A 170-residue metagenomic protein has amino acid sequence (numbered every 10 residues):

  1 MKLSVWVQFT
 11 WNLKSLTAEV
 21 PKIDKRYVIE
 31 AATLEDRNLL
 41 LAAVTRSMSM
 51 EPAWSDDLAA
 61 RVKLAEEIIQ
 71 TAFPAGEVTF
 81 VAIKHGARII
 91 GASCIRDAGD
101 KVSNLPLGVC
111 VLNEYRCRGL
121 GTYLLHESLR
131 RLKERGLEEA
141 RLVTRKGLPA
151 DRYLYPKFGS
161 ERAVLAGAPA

Functional and structural regions predicted by a protein language model:
M1-L3, T122, K146-V164: Conserved active-site alpha-helix within GNAT-family acetyltransferase domains
M1-R26, P169-A170: Acyl-donor-binding surface of acyltransferase catalytic domains
V28-A42: A short beta-loop-alpha structural element at the N-terminal edge of CoA-dependent acyl/N-acetyltransferase catalytic
A32, V109-V111, T144: Hydrophobic adenine-recognition pocket in adenosine-nucleotide-binding enzymes
A43-D57: Helix-loop element at the rim of GNAT/NAT acetyltransferase active sites that forms part of the acceptor-substrate
A53-N104, G108-V109: A conserved beta-strand-loop-helix scaffold within acyl/acetyltransferase catalytic domains
V111, C117-R130, E134, Y153-K157: Conserved acetyl-CoA-binding loop-helix of GNAT-fold acetyltransferases
L132-T144: Conserved GNAT acetyl-CoA-binding A-motif
